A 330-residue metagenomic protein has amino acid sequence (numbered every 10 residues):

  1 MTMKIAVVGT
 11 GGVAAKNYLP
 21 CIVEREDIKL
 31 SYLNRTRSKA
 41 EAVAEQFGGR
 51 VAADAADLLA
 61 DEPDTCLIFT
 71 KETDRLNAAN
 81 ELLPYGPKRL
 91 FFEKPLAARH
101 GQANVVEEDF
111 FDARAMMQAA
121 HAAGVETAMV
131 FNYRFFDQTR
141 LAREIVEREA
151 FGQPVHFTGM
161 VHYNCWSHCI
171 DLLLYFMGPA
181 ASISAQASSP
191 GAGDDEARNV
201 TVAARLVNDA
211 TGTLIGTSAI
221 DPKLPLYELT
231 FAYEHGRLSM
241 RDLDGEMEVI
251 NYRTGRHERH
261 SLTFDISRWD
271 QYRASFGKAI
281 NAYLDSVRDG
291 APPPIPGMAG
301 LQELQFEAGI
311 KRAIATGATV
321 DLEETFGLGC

Functional and structural regions predicted by a protein language model:
M1-Q46: N-terminal Rossmann-like dinucleotide-binding module
V13, R35, R268-N281: Active-site loop of classical SDR/Rossmann-like NAD(P)-dependent oxidoreductases, centered on the catalytic Tyr-X3-Lys
A44-Q46, T65-I68, H121-A122, E126 (+1 more regions): C-terminal helix-rich "cap/oligomerization" subdomain common to oxidoreductases
G49-E62: Short acidic low-complexity segments
D64-T65, L76-F131: Beta-strand-loop-alpha-helix segment that lines the small-molecule cofactor/substrate pocket of alpha/beta enzymes
H121-D195, T201-A203, G317: Predominantly a Rossmann-like dinucleotide-binding segment in NAD(P)-dependent oxidoreductases
S167-E248, S275-A291, F326-C330: Contiguous beta-strand/loop segments that form the cofactor/metal-binding neighborhood of enzyme cores
